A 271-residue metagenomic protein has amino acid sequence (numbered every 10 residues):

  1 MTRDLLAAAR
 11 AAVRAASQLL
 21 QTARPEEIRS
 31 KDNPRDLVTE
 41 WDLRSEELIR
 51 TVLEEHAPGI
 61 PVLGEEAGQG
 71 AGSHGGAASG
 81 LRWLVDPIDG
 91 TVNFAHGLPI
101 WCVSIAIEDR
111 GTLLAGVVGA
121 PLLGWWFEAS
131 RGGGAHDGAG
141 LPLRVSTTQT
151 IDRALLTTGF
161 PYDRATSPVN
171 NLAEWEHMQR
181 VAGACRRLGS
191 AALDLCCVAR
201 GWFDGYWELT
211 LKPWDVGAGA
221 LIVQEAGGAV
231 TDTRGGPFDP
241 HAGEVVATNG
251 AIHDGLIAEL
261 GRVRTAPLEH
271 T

Functional and structural regions predicted by a protein language model:
M1-A11, Q18, A173-R180, L193-T271: Oxyanion/phosphate-interacting regions
M1-I88, A229, A251, A258 (+1 more regions): N-terminal subdomain of lithium-sensitive/metallo-dependent phosphomonoesterases centered on the IMPase/IPPase/PAP
A16-A23, D42, L53, T91 (+6 more regions): Residue-level signal for inorganic ion chemistry
R29-S30, E54, G70-G76, V118-G119 (+3 more regions): Short secondary-structure boundary/capping segments
L43, E66, P87-G90, P121 (+4 more regions): Generic detector of well-ordered alpha-helical packing
E55, L63, S73-G132, H136 (+3 more regions): Active-site-adjacent structural elements in enzyme catalytic cores
V62-G64, A184-G189, D232: General beta-strand structural signal in soluble alpha/beta enzymes
A106-L195, A242-T271: Acidic beta-strand-loop-alpha-helix segment within the catalytic core of divalent metal-dependent phosphate-processing
